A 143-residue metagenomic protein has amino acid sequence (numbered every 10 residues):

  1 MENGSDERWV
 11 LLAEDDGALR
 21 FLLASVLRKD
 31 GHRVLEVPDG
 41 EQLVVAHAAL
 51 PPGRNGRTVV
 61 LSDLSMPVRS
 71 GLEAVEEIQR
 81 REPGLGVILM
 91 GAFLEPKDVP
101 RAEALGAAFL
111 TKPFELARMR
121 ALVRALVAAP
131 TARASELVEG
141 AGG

Functional and structural regions predicted by a protein language model:
M1-L11, G17-A18, A24, D30 (+4 more regions): Non-catalytic signal-transmission and effector/linker regions of two-component phosphorelay proteins
E36-V59: Acidic, metal-coordinating helix/loop segments flanking the phosphotransfer/catalytic sites of two-component signaling
D39, R69-E73: Acidic catalytic/metal-coordinating carboxylates
S62-D63: Active-site T/S-Asp motif of two-component receiver
M66: Receiver (REC) domain active-site loop signature in two-component systems and cognate sites in sensor histidine kinases
E73, F93-L110, A121: Alpha4 helix (beta4-alpha4-beta5 surface) of REC/receiver domains from two-component response regulators
